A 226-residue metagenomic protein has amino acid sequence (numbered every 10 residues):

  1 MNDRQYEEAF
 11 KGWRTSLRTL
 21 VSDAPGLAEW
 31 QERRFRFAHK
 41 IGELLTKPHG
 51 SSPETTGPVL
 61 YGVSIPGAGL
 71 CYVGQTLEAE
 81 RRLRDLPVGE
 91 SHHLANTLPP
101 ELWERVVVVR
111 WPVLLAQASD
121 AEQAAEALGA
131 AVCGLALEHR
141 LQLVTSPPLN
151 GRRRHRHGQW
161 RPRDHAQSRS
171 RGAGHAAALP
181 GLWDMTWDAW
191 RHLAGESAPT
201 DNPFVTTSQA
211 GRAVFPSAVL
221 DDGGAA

Functional and structural regions predicted by a protein language model:
M1-L60, I65-L70, L77-A226: Boundary/linker segments flanking structured domains
